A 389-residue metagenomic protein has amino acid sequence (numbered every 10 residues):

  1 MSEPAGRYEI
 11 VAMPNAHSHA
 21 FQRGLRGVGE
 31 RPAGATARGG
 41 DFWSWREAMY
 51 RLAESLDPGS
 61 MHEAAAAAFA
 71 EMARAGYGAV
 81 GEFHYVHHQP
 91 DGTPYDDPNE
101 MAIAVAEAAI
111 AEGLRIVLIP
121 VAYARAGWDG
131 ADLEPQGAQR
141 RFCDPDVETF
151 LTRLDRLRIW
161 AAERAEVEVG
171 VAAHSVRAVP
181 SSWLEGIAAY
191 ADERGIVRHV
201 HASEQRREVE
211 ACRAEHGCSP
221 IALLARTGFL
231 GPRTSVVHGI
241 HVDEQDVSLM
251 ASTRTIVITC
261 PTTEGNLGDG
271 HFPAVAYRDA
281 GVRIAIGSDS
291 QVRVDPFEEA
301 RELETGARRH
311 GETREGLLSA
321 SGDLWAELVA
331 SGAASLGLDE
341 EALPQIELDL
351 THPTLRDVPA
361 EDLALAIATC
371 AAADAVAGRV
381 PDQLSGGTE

Functional and structural regions predicted by a protein language model:
M1-V11, L154: Histidine-rich, glycine-flanked metal-binding segment
S2, A326-E389: Active-site microenvironment of metallo-dependent hydrolases
V11-R23, V197-R206: Histidine-centered catalytic micro-motifs
H17, G76, A109, V171 (+7 more regions): Conserved, mostly hydrophobic/aromatic
G24-H62, Q89-P98, R125-V147, R206-G231 (+2 more regions): Active-site gating loops and adjacent loop-to-helix segments of metal-dependent hydrolytic enzymes
V28-R115, E148-R164, P381: Alpha-helical scaffold segments that flank or form the walls of functional sites
D91-V237: Metal-coordinating catalytic core of metallo-dependent amide/deamination hydrolases
F229-D357: Active-site-adjacent C-terminal substructures of enzyme catalytic domains
